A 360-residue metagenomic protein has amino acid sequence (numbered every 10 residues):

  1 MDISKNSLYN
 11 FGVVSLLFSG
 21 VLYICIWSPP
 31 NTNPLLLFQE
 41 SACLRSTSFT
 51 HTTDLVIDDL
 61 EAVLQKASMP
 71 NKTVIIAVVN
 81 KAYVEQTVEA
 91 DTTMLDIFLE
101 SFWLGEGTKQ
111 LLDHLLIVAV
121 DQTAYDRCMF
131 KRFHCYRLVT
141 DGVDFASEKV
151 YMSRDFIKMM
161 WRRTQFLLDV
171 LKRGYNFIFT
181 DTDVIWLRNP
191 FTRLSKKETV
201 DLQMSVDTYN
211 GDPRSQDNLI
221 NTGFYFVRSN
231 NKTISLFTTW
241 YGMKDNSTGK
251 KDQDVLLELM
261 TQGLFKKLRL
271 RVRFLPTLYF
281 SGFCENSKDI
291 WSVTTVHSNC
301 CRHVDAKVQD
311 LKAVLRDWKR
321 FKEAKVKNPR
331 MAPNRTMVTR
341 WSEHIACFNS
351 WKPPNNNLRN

Functional and structural regions predicted by a protein language model:
M1-D96, E100, G107-L111, F130-H134 (+2 more regions): Juxtamembrane luminal stem/stalk of type II transmembrane Golgi/ER carbohydrate-processing enzymes
D2, R137, K158-I220, F224-N231 (+1 more regions): GT-A fold catalytic core of metal-dependent nucleotide-sugar glycosyltransferases, centered on the diacidic
L16, D59, V74, A90-I97 (+5 more regions): Acidic, Ser/Thr-rich intrinsically disordered and amphipathic helical segments
I76, D96-W103, M129, T164-K172 (+4 more regions): Amphipathic alpha-helical interaction motifs in eukaryotic regulatory proteins
I117-R173: Active-site-proximal specificity loops/subdomain of glycosyltransferases
Y125-K131, T192-E198, I290: Short loop/helix-cap segments at secondary-structure boundaries that form the rim of catalytic
D144-S153, D212-D217, D305-K307: Short, charged, surface-exposed secondary-structure boundary motifs
V227-N360: Catalytic core and acceptor-binding pocket of nucleotide-sugar-dependent glycosyltransferases
